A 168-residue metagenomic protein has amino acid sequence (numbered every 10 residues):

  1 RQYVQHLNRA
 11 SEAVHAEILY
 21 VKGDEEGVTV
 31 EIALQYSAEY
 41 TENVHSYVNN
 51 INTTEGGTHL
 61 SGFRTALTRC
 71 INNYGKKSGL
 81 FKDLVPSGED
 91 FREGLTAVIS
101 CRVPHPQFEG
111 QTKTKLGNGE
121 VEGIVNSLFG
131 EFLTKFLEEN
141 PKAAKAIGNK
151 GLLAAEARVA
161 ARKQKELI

Functional and structural regions predicted by a protein language model:
R1-I168: GHKL-family ATPase ATP-binding module
